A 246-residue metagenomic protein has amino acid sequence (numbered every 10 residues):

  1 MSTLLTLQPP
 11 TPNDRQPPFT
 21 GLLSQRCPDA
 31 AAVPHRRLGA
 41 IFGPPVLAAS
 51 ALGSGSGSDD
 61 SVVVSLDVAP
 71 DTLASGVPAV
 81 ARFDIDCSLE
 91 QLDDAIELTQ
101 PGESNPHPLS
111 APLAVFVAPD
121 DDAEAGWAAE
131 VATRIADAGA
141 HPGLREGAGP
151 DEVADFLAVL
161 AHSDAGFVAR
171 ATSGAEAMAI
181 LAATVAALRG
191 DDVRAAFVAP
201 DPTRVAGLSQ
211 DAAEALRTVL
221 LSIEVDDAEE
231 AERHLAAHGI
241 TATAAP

Functional and structural regions predicted by a protein language model:
M1-P142, A154, H162-S163, P202-P246: Phosphate/adenylate-binding glycine loop and adjacent helical scaffold
A136-V198: Catalytic alpha/beta core domains of metabolic enzymes, predominantly
